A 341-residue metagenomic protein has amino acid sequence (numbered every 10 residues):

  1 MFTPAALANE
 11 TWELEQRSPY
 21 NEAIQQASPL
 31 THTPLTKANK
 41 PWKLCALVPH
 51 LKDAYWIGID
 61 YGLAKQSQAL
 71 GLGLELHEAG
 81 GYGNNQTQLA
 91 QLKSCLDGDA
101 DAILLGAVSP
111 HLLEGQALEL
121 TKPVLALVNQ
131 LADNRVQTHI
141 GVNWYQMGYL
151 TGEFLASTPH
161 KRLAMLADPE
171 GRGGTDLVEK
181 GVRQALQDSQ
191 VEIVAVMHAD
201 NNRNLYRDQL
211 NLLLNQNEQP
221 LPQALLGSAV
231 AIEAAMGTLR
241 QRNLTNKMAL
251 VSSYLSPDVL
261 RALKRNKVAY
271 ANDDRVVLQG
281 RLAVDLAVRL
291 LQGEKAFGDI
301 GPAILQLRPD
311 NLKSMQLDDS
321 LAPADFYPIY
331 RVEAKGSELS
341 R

Functional and structural regions predicted by a protein language model:
N9-K37, L278, L282-R341: Hinge/cleft segment of the Venus flytrap/periplasmic-binding protein
R17-P34, K43-G62, Q66, E75-Q86 (+3 more regions): Extracytoplasmic "Venus flytrap"
S28-T31, L74-G98, V196-N217, I232-A235: Structural motif
L44, L63, L150-V196, A287 (+1 more regions): An alpha-beta-alpha
Q68-G83, A164-M165, R183-R207, L221-A224: Short beta-strand elements in bilobed, periplasmic/extracellular small-molecule ligand-binding domains
A102-L120, V182, V194, D200-A262: Hydrophobic alpha-helical
P110-Q146, S157, S256-A269: Flexible loop/hinge segments that line or gate small-molecule binding clefts
H139-A164, L205-R207, L255-V259, D274-Q292: Hydrophobic alpha-helical segments within soluble ligand-binding/sensing domains
